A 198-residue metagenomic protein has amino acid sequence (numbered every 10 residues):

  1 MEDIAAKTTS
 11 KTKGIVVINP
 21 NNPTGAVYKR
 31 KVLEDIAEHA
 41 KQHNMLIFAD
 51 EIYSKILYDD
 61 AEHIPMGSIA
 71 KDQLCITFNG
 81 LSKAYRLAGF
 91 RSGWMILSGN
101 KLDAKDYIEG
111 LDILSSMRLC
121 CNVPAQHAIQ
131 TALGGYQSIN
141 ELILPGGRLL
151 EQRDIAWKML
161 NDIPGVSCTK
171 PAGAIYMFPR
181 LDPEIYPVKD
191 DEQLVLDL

Functional and structural regions predicted by a protein language model:
M1-L198: PLP-dependent class I/II
